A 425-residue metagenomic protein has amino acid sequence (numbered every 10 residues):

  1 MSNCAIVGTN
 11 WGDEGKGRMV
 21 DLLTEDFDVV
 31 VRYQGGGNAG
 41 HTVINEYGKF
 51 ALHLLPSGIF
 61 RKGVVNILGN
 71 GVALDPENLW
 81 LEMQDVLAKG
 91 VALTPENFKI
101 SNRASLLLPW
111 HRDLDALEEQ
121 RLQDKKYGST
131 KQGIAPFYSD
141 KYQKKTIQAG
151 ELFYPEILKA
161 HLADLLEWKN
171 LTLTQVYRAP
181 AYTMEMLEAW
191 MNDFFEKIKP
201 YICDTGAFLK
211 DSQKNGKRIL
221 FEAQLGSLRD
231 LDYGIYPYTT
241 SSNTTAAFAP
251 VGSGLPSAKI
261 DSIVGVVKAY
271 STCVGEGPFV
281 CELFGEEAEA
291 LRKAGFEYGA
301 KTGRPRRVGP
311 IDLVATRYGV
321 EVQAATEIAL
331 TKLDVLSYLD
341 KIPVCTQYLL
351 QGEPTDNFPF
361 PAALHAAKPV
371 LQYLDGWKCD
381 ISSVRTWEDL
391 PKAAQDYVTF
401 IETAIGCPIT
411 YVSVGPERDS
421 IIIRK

Functional and structural regions predicted by a protein language model:
M1-K425: Non-transmembrane, aqueous-exposed alpha-helical and coiled segments at domain scale
